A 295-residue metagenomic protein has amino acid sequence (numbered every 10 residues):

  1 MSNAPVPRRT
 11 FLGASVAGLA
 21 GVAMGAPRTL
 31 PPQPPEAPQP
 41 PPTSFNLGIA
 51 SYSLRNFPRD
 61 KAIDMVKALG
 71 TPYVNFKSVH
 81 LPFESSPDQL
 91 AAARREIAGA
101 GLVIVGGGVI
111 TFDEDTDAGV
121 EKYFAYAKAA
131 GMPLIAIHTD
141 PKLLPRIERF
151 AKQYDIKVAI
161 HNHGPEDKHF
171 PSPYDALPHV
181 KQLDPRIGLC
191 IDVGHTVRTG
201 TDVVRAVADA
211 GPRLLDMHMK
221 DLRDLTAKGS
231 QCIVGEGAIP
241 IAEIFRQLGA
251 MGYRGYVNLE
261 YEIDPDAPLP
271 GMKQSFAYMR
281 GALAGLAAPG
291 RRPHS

Functional and structural regions predicted by a protein language model:
S2-N46, F57-K67, F170-I191, V197-S295: Histidine-acidic metal/acid-base catalytic patches
R9-T10, T29, F76, R95 (+1 more regions): Hydrophobic alpha-helical segments, especially transmembrane helices and their immediate juxtamembrane helical caps
S15-V16, G21-A23, D60-I63, H80 (+5 more regions): Active-site acidic/histidine proton-transfer and metal-coordination neighborhood in alpha/beta enzyme cores
F45-A50, V74-F76, I104-V109, I135-I137 (+4 more regions): Hydrophobic faces of well-ordered beta-strands that scaffold small-molecule active sites in alpha/beta enzyme cores
S51-N56: Short polar catalytic/cofactor-binding loops
T71: Conserved acetyl-CoA-binding loop of GNAT-fold acetyltransferases
N75-A92: Glycine-rich, proline-tolerant flexible connector loops at the mouths of alpha/beta enzymes
